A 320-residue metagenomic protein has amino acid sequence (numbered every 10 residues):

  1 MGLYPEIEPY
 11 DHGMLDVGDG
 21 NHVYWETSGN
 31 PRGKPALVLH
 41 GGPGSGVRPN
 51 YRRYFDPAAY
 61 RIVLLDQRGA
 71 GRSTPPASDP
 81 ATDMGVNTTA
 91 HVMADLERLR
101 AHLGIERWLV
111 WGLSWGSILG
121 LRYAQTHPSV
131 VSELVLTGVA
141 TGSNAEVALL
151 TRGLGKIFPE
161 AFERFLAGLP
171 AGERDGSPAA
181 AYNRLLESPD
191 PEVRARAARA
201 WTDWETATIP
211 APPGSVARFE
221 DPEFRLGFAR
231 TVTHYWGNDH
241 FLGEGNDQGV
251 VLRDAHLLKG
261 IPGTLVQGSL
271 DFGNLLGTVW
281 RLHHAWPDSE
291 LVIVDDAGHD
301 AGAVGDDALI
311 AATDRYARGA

Functional and structural regions predicted by a protein language model:
G2-H22, V232: N-terminal cap/lid segment of alpha/beta-hydrolase-fold proteins
V17-P76: Conserved HGGG/HGGXW glycine-rich cap/lid loop of the alpha/beta-hydrolase fold
A90-W108: Conserved acidic catalytic loop of the alpha/beta-hydrolase fold
E106-A145: Conserved hydrolase catalytic core segment
V131-A181: A catalytic-pocket lid/entrance helix-loop region that shapes and gates access to the active site across common
L258-K259, L265-Q267: Short beta-strand/loop motif that positions the catalytic acidic residue of the alpha/beta-hydrolase fold
F272-T278: Conserved alpha/beta-hydrolase "acid-adjacent" motif
S289-A320: Catalytic active-site module of serine/aspartate enzymes centered on a nucleophile-bearing elbow/loop
